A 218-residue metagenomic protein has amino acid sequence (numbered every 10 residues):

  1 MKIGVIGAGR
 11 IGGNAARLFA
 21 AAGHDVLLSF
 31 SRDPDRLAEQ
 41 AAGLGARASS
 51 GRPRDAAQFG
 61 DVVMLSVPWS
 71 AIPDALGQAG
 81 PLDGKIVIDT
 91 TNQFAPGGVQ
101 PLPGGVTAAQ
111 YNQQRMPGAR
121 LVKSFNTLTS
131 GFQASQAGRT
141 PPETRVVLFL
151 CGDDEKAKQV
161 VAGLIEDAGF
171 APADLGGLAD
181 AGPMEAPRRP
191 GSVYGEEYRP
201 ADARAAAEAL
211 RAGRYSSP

Functional and structural regions predicted by a protein language model:
M1-E39, G43: NAD(P)+-binding Rossmann beta1-loop-alpha1 motif at the extreme N-terminus of oxidoreductases
G45-R47, P53-I86, T91-P96: Rossmann-like NAD(P)-binding element
S50, R120-S124, A173-G177: General beta-strand structural signal in soluble alpha/beta enzymes
Q78-G84, M116, T140-P142: Short, conserved loop/helix-junction motifs that constitute active-site signature segments in enzyme catalytic cores
T91-R139: Rossmann-fold NAD(P)-binding glycine/threonine-rich loop
E143-P218: Active-site-lining helix/loop region of Rossmann-like oxidoreductase modules
